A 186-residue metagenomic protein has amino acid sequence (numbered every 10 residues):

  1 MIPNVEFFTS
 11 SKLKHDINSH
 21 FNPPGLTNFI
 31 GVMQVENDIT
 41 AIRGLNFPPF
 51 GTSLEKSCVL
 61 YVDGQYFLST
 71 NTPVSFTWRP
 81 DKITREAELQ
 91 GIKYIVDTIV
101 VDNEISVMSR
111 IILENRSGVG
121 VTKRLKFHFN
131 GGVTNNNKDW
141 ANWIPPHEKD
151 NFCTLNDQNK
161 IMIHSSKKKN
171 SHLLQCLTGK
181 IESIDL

Functional and structural regions predicted by a protein language model:
M1-L186: Terminal accessory carbohydrate-recognition/targeting modules of carbohydrate-active enzymes
